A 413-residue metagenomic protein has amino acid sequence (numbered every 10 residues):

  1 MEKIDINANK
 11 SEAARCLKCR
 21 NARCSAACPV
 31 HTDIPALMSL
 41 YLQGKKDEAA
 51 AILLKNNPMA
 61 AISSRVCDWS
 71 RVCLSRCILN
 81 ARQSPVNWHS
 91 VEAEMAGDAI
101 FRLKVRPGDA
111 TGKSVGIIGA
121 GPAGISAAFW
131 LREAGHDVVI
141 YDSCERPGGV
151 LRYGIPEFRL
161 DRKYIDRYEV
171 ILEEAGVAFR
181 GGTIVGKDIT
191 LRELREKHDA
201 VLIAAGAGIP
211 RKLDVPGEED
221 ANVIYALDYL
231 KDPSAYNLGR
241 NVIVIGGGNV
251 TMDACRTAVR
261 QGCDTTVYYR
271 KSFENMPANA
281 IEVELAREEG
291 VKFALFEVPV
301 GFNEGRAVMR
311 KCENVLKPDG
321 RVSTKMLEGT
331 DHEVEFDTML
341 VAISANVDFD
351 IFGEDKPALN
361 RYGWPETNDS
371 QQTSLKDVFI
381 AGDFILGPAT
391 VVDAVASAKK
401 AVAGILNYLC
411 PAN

Functional and structural regions predicted by a protein language model:
K3-A22, D47-V72: Immediate flanking context of iron-sulfur cluster ligation sites
K18-Q43, S64-M95, V139, R146: Iron-sulfur cluster-binding cysteine motifs and their immediate structural context in ferredoxin-like electron-transfer
E94-D109, V170-D188, I209-Q261, L359-S370 (+1 more regions): Glycine-rich dinucleotide-binding loop and its adjacent helix/turn
D109, S114, D166-V215, G301-R306 (+2 more regions): Feature captures the FAD/FMN-dependent oxidoreductase FAD-binding
S114-D137, T251-V259: N-terminal Rossmann-like FAD-binding beta1-loop-alpha1 element of flavoenzymes
I140, C144-A175, F179, C255-G301 (+1 more regions): Rossmann-like dinucleotide-binding cores of NAD(P)H-dependent redox enzymes
E219-R240, R321-P388: FAD-site-proximal beta/loop scaffold in flavoenzymes
F384-P411: A conserved FAD-binding loop/helix module that cradles the flavin
